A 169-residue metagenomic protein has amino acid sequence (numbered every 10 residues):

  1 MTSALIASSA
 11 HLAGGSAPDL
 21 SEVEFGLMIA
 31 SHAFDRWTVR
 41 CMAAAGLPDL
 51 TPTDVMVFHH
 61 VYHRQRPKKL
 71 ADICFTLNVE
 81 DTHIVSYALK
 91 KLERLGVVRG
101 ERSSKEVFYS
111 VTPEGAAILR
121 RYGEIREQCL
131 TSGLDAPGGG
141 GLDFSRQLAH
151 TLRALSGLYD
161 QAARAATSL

Functional and structural regions predicted by a protein language model:
M1-P48: N-terminal leader segment of winged-helix/HTH proteins
G26, M56-H59, A117: Pre-recognition alpha-helix immediately N-terminal to the DNA-recognition helix within helix-turn-helix or winged-helix
M28, H32, P113-R120, R146 (+1 more regions): Generic structural signal for well-ordered, non-transmembrane alpha-helical segments in soluble/cytosolic regions
V39-E80: N-terminal helix-turn-helix DNA-binding core of bacterial DNA-binding proteins
L47-T51, S86, K91, R164-A165: Short glycine/proline-centered loop/turn elements that form peptide/ligand docking sites
P67-V107: Canonical helix-turn-helix DNA-binding module
K90-D143: Charged, amphipathic alpha-helical coiled-coil/dimerization segments
E124-L169: Terminal interaction helix/tail motif
